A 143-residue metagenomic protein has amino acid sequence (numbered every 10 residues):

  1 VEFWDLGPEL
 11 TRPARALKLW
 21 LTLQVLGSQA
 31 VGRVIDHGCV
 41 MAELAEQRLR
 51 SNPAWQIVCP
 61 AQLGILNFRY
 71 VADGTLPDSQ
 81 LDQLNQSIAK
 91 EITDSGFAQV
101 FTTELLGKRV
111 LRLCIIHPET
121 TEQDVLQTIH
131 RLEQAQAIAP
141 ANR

Functional and structural regions predicted by a protein language model:
V1-P53: Active-site C-terminal subdomain of aminotransferase-like
L21-T22, N67-A72, L111-I116: Short, hydrophobic beta-strand segments
V25-S28, A72-G74, H117-T121: A generic structural motif
L49, Q62-N67, R112-C114, V125: C-terminal, well-structured subdomains that either form a transmembrane helix-short loop-helix hairpin in multi-pass
L49-P60, T102-T103, N142-R143: Flexible, glycine/charged-enriched surface loops at secondary-structure junctions
I57-I92: Conserved PLP-binding catalytic core of the aspartate aminotransferase-like
I65, D94-R112: Conserved PLP cofactor-binding pocket of PLP-dependent enzymes
L105-R143: PLP-dependent enzyme catalytic core of the Aspartate aminotransferase-like
